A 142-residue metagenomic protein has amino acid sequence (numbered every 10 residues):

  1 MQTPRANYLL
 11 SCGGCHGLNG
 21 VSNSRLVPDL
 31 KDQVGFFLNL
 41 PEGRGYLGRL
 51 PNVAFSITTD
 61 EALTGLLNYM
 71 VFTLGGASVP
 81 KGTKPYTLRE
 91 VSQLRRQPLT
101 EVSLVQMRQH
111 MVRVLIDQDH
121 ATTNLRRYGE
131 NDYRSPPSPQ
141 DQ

Functional and structural regions predicted by a protein language model:
M1-V21, N39: Sequence/structural segment immediately N-terminal to covalent heme-attachment motifs in c-type and related
T3, N7, R25, D29 (+3 more regions): Extracytoplasmic/secreted proteins, especially bacterial periplasmic and envelope-associated proteins
S11-G14, L18, Q33, Y46-V53 (+2 more regions): Structured segments of extracytoplasmic/periplasmic soluble domains in secreted or envelope-associated proteins
V21-S56: Gly/Gly-Pro-rich "capping" loops immediately C-terminal to redox-active cysteine motifs in periplasmic/lumenal
S24, D60, K81-P85: Non-catalytic, surface-exposed connector residues within folded enzymatic/regulatory domains
F55-G65, Y69-S78: Internal catalytic or translocation cores that form aromatic/hydrophobic pockets or channels for amphipathic metabolites
F72-Q142: Flexible coil segments in periplasmic/lumen-exposed cytochrome c-class electron-transfer proteins
